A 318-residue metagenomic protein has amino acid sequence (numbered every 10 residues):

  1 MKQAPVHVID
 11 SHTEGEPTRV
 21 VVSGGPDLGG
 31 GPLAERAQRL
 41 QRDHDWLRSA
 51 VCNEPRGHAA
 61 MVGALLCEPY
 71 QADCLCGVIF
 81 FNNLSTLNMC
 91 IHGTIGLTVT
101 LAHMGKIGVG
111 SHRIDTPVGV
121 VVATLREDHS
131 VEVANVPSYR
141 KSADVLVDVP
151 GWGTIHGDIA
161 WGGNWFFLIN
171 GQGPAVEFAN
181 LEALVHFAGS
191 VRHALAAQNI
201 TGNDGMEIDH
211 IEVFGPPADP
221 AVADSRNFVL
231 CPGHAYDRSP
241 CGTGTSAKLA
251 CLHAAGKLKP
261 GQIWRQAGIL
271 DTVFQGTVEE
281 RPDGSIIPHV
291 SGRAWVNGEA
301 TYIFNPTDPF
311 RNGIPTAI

Functional and structural regions predicted by a protein language model:
M1-D158, F167-I318: A glycine-rich beta-to-alpha transition motif near the start of alpha/beta enzyme domains, typified by
G163: Glycine-rich ThDP/TPP pyrophosphate-binding loop and its adjacent helix/strand module within ThDP-dependent enzymes
